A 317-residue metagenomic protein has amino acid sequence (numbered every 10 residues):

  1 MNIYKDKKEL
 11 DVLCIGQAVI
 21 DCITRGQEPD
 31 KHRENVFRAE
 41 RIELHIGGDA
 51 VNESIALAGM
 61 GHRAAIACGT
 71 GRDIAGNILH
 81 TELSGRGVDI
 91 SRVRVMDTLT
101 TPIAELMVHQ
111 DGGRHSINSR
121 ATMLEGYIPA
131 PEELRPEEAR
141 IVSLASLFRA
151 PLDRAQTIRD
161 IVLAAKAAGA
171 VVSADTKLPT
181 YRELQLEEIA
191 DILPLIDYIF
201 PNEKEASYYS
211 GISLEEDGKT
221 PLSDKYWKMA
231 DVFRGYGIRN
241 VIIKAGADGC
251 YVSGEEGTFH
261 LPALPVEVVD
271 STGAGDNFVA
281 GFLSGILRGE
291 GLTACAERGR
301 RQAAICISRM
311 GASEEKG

Functional and structural regions predicted by a protein language model:
M1-G69, D73-G85, A104: Glycine-rich phosphate/adenosyl-contacting loop at the front of the ribokinase-like
N2-L13, C22, R38, A164 (+1 more regions): Conserved phosphate-binding/catalytic region of the ribokinase-like
K7, R135-E137, L193-P194: A short, aliphatic-rich alpha-helical micro-motif
A18, L147, N277: Active-site metal-binding loops of divalent metal-dependent hydrolases
A64, I90, V172-S173: Hydrophobic beta-strand scaffold residues
E82-L99: A glycine-rich helix N-cap at a beta->alpha junction
V95, L106-A155: Conserved phosphate-binding/catalytic loop of the ribokinase/pfkB sugar-kinase fold
I141-D224, D248-C250: Conserved beta-alpha-beta core of the PfkB/ribokinase-like small-molecule kinase fold
